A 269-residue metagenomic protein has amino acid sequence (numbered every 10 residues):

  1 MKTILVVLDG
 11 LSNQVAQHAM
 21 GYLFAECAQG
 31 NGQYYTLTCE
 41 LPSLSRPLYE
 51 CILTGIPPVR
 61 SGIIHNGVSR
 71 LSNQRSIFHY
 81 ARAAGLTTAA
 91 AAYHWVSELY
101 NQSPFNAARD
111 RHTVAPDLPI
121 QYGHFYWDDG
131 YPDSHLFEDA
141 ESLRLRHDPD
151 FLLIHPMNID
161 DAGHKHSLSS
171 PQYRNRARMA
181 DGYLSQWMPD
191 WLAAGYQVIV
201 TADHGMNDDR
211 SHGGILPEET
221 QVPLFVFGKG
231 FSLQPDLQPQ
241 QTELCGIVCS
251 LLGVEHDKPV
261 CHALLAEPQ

Functional and structural regions predicted by a protein language model:
M1-Q269: Feature captures the catalytic ectodomains and active-site-proximal regions of enzymes that hydrolyze or transfer
